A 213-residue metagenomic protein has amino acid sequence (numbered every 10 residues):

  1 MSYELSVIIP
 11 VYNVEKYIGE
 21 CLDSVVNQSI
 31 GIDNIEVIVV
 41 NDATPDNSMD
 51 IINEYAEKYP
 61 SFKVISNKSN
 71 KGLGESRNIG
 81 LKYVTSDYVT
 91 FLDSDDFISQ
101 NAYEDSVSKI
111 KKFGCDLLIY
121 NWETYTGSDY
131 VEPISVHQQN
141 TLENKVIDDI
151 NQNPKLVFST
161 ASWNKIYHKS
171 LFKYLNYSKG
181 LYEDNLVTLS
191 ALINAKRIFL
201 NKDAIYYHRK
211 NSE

Functional and structural regions predicted by a protein language model:
Y3-S6, S24, E36, L186: Cell-envelope/extracellular polymer assembly enzymes that use nucleotide-activated donors
V14-Q28: Short, well-formed alpha-helical segments that are part of the catalytic scaffolds of diverse glycosyltransferases
Y17-G19, D46-Y55, F97, N101: Acidic helix N-cap motif at the loop->helix transition within catalytic regions of sugar-transfer enzymes
S24, N41-D50, S69: A conserved acidic beta->alpha catalytic loop
D33-A43, K63-N67, S94: Short beta-strand/loop segment that forms part of the nucleotide-sugar
N67-V84, F91, D105: Glycine-rich, basic loop-to-helix element that forms the pyrophosphate-binding segment of sugar-nucleotide handling
N101-P133: Conserved donor NDP-sugar-binding/catalytic core segment of glycosyltransferases
D148-E213: Conserved nucleotide-sugar donor-binding catalytic segment
